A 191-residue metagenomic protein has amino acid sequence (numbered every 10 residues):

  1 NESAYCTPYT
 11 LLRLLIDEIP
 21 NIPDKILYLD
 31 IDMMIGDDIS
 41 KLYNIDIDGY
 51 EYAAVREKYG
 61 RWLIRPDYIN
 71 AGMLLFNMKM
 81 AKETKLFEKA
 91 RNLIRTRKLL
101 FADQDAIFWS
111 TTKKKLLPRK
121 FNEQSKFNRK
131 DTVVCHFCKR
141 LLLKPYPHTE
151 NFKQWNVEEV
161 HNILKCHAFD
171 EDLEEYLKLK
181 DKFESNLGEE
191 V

Functional and structural regions predicted by a protein language model:
N1-I19: Active-site-proximal specificity loops/subdomain of glycosyltransferases
Y5-C6, L63-P66, T96-L99: Short Gly/Pro-enriched turn/cap motifs at secondary-structure boundaries
T10, I35, D67-I69, L74 (+1 more regions): Active-site-proximal structural scaffolding
P23: Conserved PLP-enzyme active-site core in the AAT-like
I26: Short aromatic/hydrophobic "clamp" motif used to bind/position activated sugar donors
L29: Catalytic metal- and UDP-sugar-binding loop of GT-A-like glycosyltransferases, i.e., residues flanking the conserved
M33-R65: Conserved donor-nucleotide/metal-binding helix-loop-beta segment in metal-dependent transferases, i.e., the alpha-helix
A71, F76-V191: A glycosyltransferase accessory/donor-loop signature
